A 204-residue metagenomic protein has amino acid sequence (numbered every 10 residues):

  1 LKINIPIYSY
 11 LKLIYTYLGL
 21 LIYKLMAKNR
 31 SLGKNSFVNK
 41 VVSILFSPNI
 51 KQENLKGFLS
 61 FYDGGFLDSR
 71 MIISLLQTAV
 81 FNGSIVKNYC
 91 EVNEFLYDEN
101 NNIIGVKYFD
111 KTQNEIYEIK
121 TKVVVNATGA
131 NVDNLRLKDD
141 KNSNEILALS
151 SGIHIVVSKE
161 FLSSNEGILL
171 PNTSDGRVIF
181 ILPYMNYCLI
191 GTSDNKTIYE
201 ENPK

Functional and structural regions predicted by a protein language model:
L1, E94, E118-I119, N126-K204: Active-site substrate-recognition segment that forms the wall of the catalytic cavity or substrate channel
L1-F46: Dinucleotide-binding Rossmann-like beta1-alpha1 core, especially the glycine-rich loop that anchors the ADP
I5, E53-F61: Conserved Rossmann-fold dehydrogenase catalytic segment
S9-L13, L32-F37, L96-I104, Y117 (+1 more regions): C-terminal lid/capping helical subdomain adjacent to the catalytic/cofactor pocket in oxidative enzymes
F46-N54: Flexible hinge/switch segments at interdomain interfaces of large molecular machines
L59-V123: Helical element adjacent to the flavin cofactor pocket in flavoenzyme catalytic cores
